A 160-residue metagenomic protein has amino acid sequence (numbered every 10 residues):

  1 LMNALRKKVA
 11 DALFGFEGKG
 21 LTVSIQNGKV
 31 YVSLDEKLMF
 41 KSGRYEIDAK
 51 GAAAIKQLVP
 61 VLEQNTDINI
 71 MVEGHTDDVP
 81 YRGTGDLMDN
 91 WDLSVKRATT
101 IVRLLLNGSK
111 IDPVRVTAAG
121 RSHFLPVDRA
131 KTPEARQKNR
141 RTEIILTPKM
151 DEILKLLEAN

Functional and structural regions predicted by a protein language model:
L1-S24: Extracellular/lumenal/periplasmic "stalk" regions immediately C-terminal to a signal peptide or transmembrane helix
N3-L5, M39-Q57, N65, H75-N160: Periplasmic OmpA-like peptidoglycan-binding domain that tethers envelope proteins to the cell wall
E17-K19, V23, K56-Q64: Short amphipathic alpha-helices and their capping/turn segments at secondary-structure boundaries
I25-K29: Short Gly/Ser/Thr- and Asp/Glu-enriched loop/turn motifs at secondary-structure junctions
V30-E36: Short, aliphatic-rich beta-strand segments
